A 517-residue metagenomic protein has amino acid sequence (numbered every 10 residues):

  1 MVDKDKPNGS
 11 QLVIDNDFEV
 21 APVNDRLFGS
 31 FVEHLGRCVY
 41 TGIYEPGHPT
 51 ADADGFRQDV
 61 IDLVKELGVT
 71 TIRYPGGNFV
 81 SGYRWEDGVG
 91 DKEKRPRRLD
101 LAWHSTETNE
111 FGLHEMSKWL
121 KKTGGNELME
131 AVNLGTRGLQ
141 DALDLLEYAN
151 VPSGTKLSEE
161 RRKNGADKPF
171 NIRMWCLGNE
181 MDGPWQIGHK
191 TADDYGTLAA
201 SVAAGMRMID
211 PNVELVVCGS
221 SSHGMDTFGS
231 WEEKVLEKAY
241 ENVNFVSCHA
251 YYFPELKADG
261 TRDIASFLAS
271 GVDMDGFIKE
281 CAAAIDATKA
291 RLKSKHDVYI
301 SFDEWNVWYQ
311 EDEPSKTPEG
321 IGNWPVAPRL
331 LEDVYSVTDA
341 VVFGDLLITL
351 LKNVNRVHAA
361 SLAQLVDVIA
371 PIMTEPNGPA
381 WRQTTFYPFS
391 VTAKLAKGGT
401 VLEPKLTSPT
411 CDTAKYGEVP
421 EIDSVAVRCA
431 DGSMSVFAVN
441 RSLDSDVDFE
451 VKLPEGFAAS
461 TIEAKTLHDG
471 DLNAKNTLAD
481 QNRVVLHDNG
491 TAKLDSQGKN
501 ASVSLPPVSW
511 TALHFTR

Functional and structural regions predicted by a protein language model:
M1-W231, L236-F245, G271-T317, W324-R517: Non-catalytic accessory regions flanking glycosidase/transglycosidase catalytic cores in CAZymes
A250-A269, S315: Active-site His/acidic residue clusters
